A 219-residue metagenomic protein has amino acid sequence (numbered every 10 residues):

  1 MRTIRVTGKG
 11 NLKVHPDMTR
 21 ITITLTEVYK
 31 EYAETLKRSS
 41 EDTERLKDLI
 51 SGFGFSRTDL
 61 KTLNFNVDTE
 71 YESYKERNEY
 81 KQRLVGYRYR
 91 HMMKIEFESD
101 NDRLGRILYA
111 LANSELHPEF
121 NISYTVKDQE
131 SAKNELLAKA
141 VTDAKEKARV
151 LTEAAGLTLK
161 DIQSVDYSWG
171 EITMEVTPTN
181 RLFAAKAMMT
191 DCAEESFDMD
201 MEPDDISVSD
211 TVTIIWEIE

Functional and structural regions predicted by a protein language model:
M1-E219: Short, charge-dense linear interaction motifs
